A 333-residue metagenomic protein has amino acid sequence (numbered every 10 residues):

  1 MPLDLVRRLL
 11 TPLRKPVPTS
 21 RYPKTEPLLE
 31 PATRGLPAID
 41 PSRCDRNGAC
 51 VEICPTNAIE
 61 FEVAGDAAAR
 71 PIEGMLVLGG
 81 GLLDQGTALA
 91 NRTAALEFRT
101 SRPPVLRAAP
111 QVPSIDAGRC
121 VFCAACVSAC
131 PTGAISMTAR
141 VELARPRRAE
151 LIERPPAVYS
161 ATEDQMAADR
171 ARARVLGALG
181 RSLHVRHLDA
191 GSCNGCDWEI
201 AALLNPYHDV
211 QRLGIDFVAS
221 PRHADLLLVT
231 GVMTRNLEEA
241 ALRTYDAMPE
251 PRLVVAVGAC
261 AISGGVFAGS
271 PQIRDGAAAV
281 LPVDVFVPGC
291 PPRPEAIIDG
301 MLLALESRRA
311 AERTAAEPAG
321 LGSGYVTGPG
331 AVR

Functional and structural regions predicted by a protein language model:
M1-G79, D84-T93, R99, S128 (+2 more regions): Non-ligating segments of multi-cofactor redox enzymes
S42, A117-G118, T138, E163 (+5 more regions): Fold-independent oxyanion-binding glycine-rich loops and adjacent beta-strand/coil segments at enzyme active sites
S42-T56, V121-T132, R186-A202, A259-V266 (+1 more regions): Local cysteine-cluster metal-coordination motifs and their immediate loop/turn environment, predominantly Fe-S cluster
D66, L106-C120: Short linker/helix segments within small regulatory modules
L176-G180, W198, D246, E250 (+1 more regions): Generic secondary-structure signature for well-ordered alpha-helical cores
L176-R186, C193-D197, S263, G269 (+4 more regions): Intrinsically disordered, low-complexity segments enriched in small residues
W198-I200, N205-D209, G214-I298: Cofactor-cradling patches in redox/metallo enzymes
G269, I273-R333: C-terminal functional extensions of proteins
